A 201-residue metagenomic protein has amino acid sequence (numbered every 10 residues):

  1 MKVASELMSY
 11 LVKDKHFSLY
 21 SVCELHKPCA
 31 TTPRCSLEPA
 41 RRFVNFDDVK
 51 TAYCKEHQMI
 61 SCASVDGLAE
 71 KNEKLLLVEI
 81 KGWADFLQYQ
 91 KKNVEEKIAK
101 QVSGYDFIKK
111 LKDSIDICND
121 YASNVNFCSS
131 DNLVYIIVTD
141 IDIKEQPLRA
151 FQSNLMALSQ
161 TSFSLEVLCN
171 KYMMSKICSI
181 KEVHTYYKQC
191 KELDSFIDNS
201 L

Functional and structural regions predicted by a protein language model:
M1-C62, N199-L201: Basic, amphipathic N-terminal segments that precede the first structured/catalytic domain
C29, D47-K50, K71, G82 (+1 more regions): Short, flexible loop/turn elements at secondary-structure junctions
K55-Q58, V65-D66, A122-N126: Catalytic micro-motifs at enzyme active sites that drive phosphoryl/nucleotidyl and oxygen chemistry
S64, L77, Y89-Q90: Acidic (Asp/Glu-rich) sequence patches and key acidic residues that form negatively charged surfaces used
G67-A69, K74-G82, S114: Conserved catalytic cores of phosphodiester-cleaving nucleases, focusing on short active-site segments
W83-I143: Catalytic cores of nucleic-acid endonucleases
S129-I197, L201: Short, low-complexity, polybasic intrinsically disordered segments
